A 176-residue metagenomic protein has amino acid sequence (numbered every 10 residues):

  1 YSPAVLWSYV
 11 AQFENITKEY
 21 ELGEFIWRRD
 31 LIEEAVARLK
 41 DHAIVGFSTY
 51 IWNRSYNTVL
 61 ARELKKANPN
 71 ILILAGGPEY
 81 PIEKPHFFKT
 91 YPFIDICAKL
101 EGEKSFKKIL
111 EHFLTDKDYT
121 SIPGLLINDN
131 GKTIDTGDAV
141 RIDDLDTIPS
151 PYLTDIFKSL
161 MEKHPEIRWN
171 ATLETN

Functional and structural regions predicted by a protein language model:
Y1-S2, E101: A generic structural signal for residues located within well-ordered alpha-helices of large catalytic or ligand-binding
S2, Y56, A171: Conserved acidic
S2-A11: Short catalytic helix/loop segments, enriched in acidic residues and glycine and frequently bearing histidine
Y9, E19-D144: Glycine-rich beta-alpha loop elements in corrinoid/cobalamin-binding modules across cobalamin-dependent enzymes
F13-I16: A structural motif corresponding to the C-terminal end of an alpha-helix and its immediate exit/capping segment
D146-T147, P151-N176: Radical SAM [4Fe-4S] cluster-binding motif and immediate context
